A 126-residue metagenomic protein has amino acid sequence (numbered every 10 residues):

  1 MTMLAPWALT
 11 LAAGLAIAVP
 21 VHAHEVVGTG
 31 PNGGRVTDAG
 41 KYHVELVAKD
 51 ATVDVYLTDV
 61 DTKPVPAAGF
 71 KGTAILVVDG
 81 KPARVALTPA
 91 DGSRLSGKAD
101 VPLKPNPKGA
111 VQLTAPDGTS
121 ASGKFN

Functional and structural regions predicted by a protein language model:
T2, T10, G14-N126: Intrinsically disordered, low-complexity terminal tails/loops enriched in metal-binding residues
